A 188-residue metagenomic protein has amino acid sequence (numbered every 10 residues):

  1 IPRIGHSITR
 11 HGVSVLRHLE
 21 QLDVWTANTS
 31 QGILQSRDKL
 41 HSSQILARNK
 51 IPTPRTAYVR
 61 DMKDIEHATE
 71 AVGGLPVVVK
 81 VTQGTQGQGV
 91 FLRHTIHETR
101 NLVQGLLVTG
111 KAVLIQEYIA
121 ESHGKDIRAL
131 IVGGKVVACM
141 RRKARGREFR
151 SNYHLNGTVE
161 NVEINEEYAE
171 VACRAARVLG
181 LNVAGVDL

Functional and structural regions predicted by a protein language model:
I1-R55: Conserved N-proximal alpha/beta basic substrate-recognition cap immediately N-terminal to, or forming the N-lobe
E20, A47, G73, L107 (+1 more regions): Anion (oxyanion) recognition and catalysis
T26-A27, P54, V78, L114-Q116 (+1 more regions): Structural detector of well-ordered beta-strand residues that form the stable sheet scaffold of enzyme domains
S43-A47, V72-G74, T95-E98, V132-G134: Short, hinge-like loop/turn segments at secondary-structure boundaries
L46-A47, T69-Q88, K111-S122: ATP-grasp fold ATP-binding core
N49-V77: Rossmann-like NAD(P)H-binding beta-loop-alpha module
Q88-L179: Phosphate-binding site of ATP-dependent enzymes
A176-L188: Conserved metal-phosphate-binding beta-hairpin within the catalytic cores of diverse ATP-dependent phosphoryl-transfer
